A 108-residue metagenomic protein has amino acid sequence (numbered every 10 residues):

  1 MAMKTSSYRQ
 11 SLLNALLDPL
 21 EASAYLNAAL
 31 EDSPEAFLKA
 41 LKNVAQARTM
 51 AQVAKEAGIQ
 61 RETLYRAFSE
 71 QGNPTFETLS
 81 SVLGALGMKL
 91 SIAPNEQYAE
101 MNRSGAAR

Functional and structural regions predicted by a protein language model:
M1-N43, A99-R108: N-terminal flexible/basic segments that precede or flank functional cores
L12, F37, L41, T49 (+2 more regions): Amphipathic alpha-helical interface surfaces
E21, A29, L64-R66, T75-T78: Extended, folded domain segments that form the structural surfaces/walls around functional sites
Q46-R66: Short alpha-helical DNA-recognition segment
Q60, Q97-Y98: Positions that flank functional sites
S69-E70: Residue-level detection of the helix-turn-helix DNA-binding "recognition helix"
T75-A93: DNA major-groove recognition helix of helix-turn-helix/homeodomain DNA-binding modules
